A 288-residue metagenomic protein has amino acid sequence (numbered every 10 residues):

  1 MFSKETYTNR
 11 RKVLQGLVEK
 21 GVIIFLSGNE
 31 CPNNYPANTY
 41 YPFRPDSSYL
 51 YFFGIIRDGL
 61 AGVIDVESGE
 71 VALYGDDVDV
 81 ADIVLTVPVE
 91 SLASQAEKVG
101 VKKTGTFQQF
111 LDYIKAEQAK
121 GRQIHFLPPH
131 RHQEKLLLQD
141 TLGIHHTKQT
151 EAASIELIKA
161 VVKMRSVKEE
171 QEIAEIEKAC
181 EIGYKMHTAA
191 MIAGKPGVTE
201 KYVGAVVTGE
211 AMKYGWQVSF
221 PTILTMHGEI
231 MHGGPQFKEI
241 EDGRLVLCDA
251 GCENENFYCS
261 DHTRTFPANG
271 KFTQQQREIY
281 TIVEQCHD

Functional and structural regions predicted by a protein language model:
M1-D288: Active-site neighborhoods and metal-handling regions in enzymes and metal-associated proteins
